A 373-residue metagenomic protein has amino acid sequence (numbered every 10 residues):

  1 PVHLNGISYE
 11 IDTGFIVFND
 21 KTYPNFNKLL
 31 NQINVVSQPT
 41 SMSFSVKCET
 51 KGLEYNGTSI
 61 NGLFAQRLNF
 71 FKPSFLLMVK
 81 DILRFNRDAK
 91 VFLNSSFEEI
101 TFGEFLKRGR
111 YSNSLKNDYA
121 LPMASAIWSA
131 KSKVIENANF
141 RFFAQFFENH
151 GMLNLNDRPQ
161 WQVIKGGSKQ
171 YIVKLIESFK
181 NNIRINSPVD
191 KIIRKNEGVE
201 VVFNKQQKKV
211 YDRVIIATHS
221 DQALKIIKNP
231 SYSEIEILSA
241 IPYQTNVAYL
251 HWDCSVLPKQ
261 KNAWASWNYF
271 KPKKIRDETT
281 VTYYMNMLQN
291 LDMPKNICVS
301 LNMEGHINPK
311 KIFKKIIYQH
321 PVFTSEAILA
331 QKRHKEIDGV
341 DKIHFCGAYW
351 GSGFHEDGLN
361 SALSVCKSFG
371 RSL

Functional and structural regions predicted by a protein language model:
P1-N5: Glycine-rich FAD pyrophosphate-binding loop
G6, T50-K51, N204-Q206: Glycine-centered tight beta-turn/hairpin loop motif at sheet-sheet or coil-to-beta transitions
G6-F15, R87, N154-R158, F345: Glycine-/proline-rich flexible loop or hinge segments
Y9-D12, N19-F140, A144-Q145: Mobile amphipathic helical/loop "lid" adjacent to a hydrophobic cofactor/ligand pocket
Q38, N182-N186, H344: General small-molecule cofactor/ligand-binding pocket signal
T58-S59, I275-L373: Conserved flavin/dinucleotide-binding core of flavoenzymes
Q145-N204, K209: Helical element adjacent to the flavin cofactor pocket in flavoenzyme catalytic cores
P188-P321: Mid-domain catalytic core of redox enzymes that form a hydrophobic substrate pocket/lid adjacent to a catalytic redox
